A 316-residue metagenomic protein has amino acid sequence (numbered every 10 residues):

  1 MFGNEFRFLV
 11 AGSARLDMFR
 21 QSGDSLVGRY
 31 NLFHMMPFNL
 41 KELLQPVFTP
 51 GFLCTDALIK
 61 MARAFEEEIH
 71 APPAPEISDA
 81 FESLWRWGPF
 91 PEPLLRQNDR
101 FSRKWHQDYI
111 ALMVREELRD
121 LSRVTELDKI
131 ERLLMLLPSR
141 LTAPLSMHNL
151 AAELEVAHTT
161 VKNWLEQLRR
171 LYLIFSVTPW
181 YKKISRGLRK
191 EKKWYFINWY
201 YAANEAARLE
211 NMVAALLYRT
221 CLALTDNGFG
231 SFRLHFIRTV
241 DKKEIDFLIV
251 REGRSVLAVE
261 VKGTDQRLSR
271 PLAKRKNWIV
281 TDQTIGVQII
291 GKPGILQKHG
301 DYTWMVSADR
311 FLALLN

Functional and structural regions predicted by a protein language model:
M1-E5: Substrate-engagement module of ASCE P-loop NTPases
R7-S13, H34: Structural recognition of the conserved hydrophobic beta-strand(s) that form the central parallel beta-sheet of P-loop
A14-M18, P37-K41, Y201, P293-G294: Conserved nucleotide-binding/hydrolysis micro-motifs of P-loop NTPases
L16-L32, L44-T49: Short regulatory helix/loop adjacent to the ATP-binding pocket of P-loop NTPases
S25-R29, G51-F52, W194, W304-V306: Short, hinge-like loop/turn segments at secondary-structure boundaries
F48-M212, L216, T220-N227, S231-H235: Interdomain hinge/linker elements that couple catalytic modules in large macromolecular machines
N163-Q167, Y172-N316: A cross-kingdom feature that marks ATP-driven nucleic-acid transaction machinery
